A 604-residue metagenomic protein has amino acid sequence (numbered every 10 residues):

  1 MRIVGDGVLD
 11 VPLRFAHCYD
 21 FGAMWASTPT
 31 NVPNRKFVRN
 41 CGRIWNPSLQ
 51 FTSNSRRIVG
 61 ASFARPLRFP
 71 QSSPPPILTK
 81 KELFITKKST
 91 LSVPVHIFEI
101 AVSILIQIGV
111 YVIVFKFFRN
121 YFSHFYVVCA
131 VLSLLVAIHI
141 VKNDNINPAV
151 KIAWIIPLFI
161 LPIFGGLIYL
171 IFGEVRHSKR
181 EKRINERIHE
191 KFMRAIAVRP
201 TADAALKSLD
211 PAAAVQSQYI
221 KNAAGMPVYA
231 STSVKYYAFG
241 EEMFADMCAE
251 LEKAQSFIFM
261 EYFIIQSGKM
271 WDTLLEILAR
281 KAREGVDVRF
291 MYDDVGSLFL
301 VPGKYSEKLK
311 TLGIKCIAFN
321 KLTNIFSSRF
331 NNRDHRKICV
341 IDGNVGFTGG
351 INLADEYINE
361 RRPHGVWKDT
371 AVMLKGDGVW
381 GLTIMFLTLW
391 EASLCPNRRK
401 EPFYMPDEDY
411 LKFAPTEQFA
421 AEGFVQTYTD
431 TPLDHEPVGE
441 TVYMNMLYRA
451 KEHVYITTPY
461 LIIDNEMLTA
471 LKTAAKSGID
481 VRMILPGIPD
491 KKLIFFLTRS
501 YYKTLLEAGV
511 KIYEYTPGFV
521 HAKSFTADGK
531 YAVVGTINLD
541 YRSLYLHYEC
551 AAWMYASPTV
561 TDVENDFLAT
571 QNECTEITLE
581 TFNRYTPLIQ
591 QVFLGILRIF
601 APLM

Functional and structural regions predicted by a protein language model:
D6-G7, R43, A61-S62: Intrinsic, low-complexity polybasic segments
V11, A16-H17, S27-P29, F37-V38 (+3 more regions): Short, low-complexity intrinsically disordered segments enriched in A/P/G/S/L with frequent Arg, especially at protein
C18-F21, C41, W45, L49 (+2 more regions): Short hydrophobic targeting helices and cationic amphipathic motifs that mediate membrane/organellar targeting
R68, L78-T441, N445, R449 (+7 more regions): N-terminal localization/anchoring segments of enzymes in phospholipid and broader phosphate metabolism
A450, Y460-V481, P486, K491: Helical hairpin unit composed of two closely spaced alpha helices linked by a short loop
S477, R482-A527: A beta-strand-loop signature enriched in Asp, Gly, Thr, and Trp that corresponds to the sialidase/neuraminidase Asp-box
